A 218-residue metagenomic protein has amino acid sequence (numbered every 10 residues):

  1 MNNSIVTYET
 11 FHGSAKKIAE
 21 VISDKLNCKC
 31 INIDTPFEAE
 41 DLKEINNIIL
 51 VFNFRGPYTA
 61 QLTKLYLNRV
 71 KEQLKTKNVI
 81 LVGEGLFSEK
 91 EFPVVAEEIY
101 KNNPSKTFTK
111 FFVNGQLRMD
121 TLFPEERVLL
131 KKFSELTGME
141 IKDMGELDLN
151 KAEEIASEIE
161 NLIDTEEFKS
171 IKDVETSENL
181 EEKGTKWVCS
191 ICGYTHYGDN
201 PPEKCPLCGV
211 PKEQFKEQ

Functional and structural regions predicted by a protein language model:
N2-K25: N-terminal beta1-alpha1 ligand-phosphate binding loop
T7-Y8, F52, G83-G85: Short beta-strand/turn micro-motifs composed of small residues that flank or help shape donor/cofactor-binding pockets
K25-K29, N47, G56-E181, W187: FMN-binding flavodoxin-like domain, especially the glycine-rich phosphate-binding loop
C28-L42, L50-F52: A short beta-strand-loop structural module common to alpha/beta enzyme folds
K186, P202: Residues immediately within or flanking Cys/His clusters that coordinate Zn2+ in small zinc-binding modules
S190-I191, C205-L207: Short, cysteine/histidine-rich loop/knuckle motifs that typically chelate Zn2+
G193-H196, G209: Cys/His-coordinated zinc-binding microdomains
C208-Q218: Short Cys/His-rich micro-motifs in 6-15 aa windows
